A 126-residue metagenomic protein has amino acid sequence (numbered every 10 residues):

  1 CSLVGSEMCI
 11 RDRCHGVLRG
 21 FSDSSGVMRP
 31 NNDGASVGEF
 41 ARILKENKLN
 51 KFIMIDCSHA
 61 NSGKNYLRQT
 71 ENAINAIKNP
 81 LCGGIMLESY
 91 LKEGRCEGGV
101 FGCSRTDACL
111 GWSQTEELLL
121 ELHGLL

Functional and structural regions predicted by a protein language model:
C1-G5, C9-I10: Single conserved hydrophobic/aromatic residue that forms the stacking wall/gate of nucleotide- or nucleobase-binding
S6-E7, D33-K48, A76: Structured alpha-helical segments in the cores of large, soluble enzyme domains
R11-G26: Gly-rich Lys/Arg/Thr-decorated short loops/hinges at beta-loop-alpha junctions or inter-strand turns that position
R13-V17, F52-M54, C82-M86: Structural preference for beta-strand elements that scaffold enzyme active sites
G20-S22, H59-N61, S89-E93: Active-site-proximal loop/turn and secondary-structure-junction residues that shape catalytic pockets, frequently
I55, G111: Conserved, mostly hydrophobic/aromatic
G63-A73, R95-V100: Short glycine/threonine-rich loop-to-helix capping motif typified by GTGT followed within a few residues by an Asp-Pro
N75-R95: Substrate-binding cleft of secreted/luminal carbohydrate-active enzymes
